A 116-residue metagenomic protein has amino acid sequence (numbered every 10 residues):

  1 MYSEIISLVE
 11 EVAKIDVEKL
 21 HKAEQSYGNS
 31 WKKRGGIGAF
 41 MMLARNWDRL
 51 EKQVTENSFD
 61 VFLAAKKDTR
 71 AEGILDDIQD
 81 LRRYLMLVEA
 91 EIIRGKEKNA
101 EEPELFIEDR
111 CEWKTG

Functional and structural regions predicted by a protein language model:
M1-G116: Intrinsically disordered, low-complexity regulatory regions that flank transcription factor DNA-binding cores
